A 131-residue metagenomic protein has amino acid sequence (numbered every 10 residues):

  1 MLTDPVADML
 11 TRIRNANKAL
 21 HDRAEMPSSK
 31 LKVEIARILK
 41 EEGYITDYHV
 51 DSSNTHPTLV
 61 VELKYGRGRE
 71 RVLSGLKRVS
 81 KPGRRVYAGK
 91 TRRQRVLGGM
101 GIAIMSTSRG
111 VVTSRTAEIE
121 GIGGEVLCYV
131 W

Functional and structural regions predicted by a protein language model:
M1-W131: Core subunits and conserved enzymes of cellular information-processing and envelope-translocation systems across
